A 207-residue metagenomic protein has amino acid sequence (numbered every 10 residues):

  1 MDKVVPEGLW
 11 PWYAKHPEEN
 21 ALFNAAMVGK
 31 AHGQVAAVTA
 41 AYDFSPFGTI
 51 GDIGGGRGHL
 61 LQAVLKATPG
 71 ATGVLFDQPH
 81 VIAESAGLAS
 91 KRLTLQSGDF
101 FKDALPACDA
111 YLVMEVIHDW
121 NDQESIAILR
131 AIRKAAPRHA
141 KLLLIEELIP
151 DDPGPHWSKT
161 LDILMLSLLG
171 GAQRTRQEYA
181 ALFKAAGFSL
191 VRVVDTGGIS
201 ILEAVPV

Functional and structural regions predicted by a protein language model:
M1-T49: Conserved Class I S-adenosyl-L-methionine-dependent methyltransferase catalytic core
T39-A40, F44-V207: Alpha-helical subdomain
